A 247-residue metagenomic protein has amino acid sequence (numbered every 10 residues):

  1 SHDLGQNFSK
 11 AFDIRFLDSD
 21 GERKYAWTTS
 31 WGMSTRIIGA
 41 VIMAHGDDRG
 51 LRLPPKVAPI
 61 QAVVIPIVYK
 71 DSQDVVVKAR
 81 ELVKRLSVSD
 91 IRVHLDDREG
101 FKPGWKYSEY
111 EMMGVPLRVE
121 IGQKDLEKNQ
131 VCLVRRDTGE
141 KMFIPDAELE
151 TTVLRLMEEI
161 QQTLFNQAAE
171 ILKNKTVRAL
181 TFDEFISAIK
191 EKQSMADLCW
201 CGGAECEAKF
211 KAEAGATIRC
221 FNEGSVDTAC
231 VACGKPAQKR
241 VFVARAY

Functional and structural regions predicted by a protein language model:
S1-Y247: NTP/phosphate- and nucleic-acid-binding module
